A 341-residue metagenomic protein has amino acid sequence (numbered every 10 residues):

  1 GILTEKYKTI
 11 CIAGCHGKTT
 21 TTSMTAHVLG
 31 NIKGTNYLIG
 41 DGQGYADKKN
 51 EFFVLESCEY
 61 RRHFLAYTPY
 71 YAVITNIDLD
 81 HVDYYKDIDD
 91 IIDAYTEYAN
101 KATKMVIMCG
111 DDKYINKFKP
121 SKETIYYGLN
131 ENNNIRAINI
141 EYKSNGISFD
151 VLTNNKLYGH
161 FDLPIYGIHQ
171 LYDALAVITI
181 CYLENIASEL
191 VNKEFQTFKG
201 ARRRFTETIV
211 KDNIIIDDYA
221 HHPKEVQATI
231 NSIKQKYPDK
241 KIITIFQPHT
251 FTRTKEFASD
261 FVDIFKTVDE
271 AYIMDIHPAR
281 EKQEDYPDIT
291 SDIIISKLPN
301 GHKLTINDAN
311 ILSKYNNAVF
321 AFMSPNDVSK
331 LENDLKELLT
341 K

Functional and structural regions predicted by a protein language model:
G1, L38, K122-K143, D162-I168 (+1 more regions): Beta-strand->loop->alpha-helix junctions that form or flank phosphate-binding loops in nucleotide-handling enzymes
G1-E123, L175, Y182: Phosphate-binding loop of NTP-binding sites
C15, G40, C109-D111, L129 (+3 more regions): Cofactor-binding loop segments of dinucleotide-utilizing enzymes, especially the Rossmann-like FAD- and NAD(P)+-binding
K18-M24, L171, E225-V226, L331: Short glycine/serine/threonine-rich phosphate/pyrophosphate-binding segments that cradle anionic phosphate groups
T68-V82, P164-G200: A conserved, hydrophobic alpha-helical segment in the catalytic core of large ATP/adenylate-utilizing enzymes
P120-E123, K156, T179-R203, E207-K341: ATP-dependent carboxylate-amine ligase
I140-Y158: Acidic-glycine-rich active-site phosphate/pyrophosphate-binding loop
F161-Y166, N213-D217: Short pre-catalytic strand/loop immediately N-terminal to key active-site residues, enriched for Gly-Thr
